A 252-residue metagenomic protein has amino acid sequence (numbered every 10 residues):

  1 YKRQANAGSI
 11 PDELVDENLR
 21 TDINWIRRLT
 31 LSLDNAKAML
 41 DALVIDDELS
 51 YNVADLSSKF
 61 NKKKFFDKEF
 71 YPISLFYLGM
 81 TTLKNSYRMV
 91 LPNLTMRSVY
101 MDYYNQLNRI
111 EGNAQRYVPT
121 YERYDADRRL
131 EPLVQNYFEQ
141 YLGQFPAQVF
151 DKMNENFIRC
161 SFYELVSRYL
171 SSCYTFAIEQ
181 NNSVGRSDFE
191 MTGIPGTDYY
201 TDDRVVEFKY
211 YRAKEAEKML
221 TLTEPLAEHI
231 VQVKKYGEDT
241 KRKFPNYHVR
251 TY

Functional and structural regions predicted by a protein language model:
R3-H229: Extended alpha-helical interface modules used as scaffolds for assembling large macromolecular complexes
T221-Y252: Nucleic-acid nuclease catalytic cores
